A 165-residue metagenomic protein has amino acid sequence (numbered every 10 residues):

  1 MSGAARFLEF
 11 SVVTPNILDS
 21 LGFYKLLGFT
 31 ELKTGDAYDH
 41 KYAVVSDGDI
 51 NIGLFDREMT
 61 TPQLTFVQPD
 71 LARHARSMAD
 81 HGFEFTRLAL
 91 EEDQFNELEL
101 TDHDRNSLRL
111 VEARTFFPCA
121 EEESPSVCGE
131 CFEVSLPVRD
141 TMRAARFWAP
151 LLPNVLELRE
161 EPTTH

Functional and structural regions predicted by a protein language model:
S2-F7, S11-N51, L136-H165: Core segments of cupin and vicinal oxygen chelate
S2-G3, D56-R57, S124-C128: Short, flexible turn/loop "capping" segments at secondary-structure junctions
R6-N16, A43-V44, R57-H81, L90 (+3 more regions): Vicinal oxygen chelate
E31-L32, Q63-V67, A120-E121: A short, polar/proline- and glycine-enriched secondary-structure boundary/capping micro-motif
N51-I52, E97: Histidine-centered metal-chelating micro-motifs
G53-D56, L110: Short amphipathic beta-strand/extended segments with alternating polar/hydrophobic composition
D80-L136, L156-H165: Vicinal oxygen chelate
